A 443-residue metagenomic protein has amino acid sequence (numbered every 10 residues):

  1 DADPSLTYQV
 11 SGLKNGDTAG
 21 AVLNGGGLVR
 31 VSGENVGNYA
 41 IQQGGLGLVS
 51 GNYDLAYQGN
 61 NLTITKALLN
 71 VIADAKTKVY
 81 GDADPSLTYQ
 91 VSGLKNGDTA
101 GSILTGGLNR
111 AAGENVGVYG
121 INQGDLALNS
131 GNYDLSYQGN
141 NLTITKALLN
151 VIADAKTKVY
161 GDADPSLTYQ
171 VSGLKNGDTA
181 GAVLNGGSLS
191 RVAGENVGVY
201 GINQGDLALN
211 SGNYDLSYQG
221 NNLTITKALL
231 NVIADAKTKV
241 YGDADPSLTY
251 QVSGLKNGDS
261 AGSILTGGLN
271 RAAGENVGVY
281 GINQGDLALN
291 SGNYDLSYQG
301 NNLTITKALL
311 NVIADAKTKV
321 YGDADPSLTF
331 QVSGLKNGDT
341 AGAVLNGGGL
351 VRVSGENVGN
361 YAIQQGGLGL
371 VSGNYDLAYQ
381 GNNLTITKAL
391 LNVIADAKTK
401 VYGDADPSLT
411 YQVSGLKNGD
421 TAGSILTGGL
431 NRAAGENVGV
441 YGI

Functional and structural regions predicted by a protein language model:
D1-I443: Solvent-exposed beta-strand/loop surfaces, strongest in extracytoplasmic domains of secreted and cell-surface proteins
